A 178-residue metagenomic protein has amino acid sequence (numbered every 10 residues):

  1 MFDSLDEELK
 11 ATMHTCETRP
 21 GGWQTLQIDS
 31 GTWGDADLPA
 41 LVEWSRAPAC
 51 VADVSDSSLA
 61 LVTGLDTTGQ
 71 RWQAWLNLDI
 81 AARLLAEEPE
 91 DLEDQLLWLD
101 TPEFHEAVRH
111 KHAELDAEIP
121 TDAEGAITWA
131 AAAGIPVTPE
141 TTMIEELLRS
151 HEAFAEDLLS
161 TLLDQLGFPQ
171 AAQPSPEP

Functional and structural regions predicted by a protein language model:
E7-L85: Short, intrinsically disordered low-complexity segments
N77-P178: Long, compositionally biased intrinsically disordered terminal regions
